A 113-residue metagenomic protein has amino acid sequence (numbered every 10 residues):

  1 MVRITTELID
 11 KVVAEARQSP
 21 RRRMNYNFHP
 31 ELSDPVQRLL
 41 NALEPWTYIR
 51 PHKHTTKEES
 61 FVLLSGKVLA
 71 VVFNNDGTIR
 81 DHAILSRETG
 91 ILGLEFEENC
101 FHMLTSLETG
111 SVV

Functional and structural regions predicted by a protein language model:
M1-V36, D81-R87: A short, N-terminal "cap"/entry segment at the start of jelly-roll beta-barrel domains of the cupin/DSBH fold
L40-A42, S60, G93-E95: Conserved hydrophobic/aromatic beta-strand scaffold that supports enzyme active sites
L40-T56: Conserved short histidine dyad/triad with adjacent acidic residue
R50-H52, A70-V72, L94-F96, H102-L107 (+1 more regions): Short beta-strand His + acidic residue motifs that chelate non-heme Fe in jelly-roll/DSBH and cupin folds
T56-D76: Glycine- and acidic-residue-biased ligand/ion/polar-headgroup-sensing regions
N74-H102: Short acidic-glycine-tyrosine-enriched beta hairpin
